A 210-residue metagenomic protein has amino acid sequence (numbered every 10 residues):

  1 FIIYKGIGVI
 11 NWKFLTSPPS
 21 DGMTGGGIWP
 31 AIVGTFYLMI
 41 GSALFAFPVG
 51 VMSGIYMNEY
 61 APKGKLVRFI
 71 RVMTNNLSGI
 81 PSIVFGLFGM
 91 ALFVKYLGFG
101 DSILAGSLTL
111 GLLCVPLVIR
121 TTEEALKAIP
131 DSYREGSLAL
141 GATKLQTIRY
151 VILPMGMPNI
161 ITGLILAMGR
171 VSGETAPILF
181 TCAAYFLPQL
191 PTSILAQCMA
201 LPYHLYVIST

Functional and structural regions predicted by a protein language model:
F1-W29, V33: N-terminal, non-cleaved signal-anchor transmembrane helix
K5, S17, G54-E59, A91-K95 (+4 more regions): Transmembrane helix-loop junction
S20-G22, G26, I178-T210: Interhelical loop and adjacent transmembrane-helix boundary motif in polytopic membrane transport permeases
I28-I55: Transmembrane alpha-helix signature in integral membrane proteins
A31, T35, V72-N75, G79 (+2 more regions): Residue-level signal for discrete positions within transmembrane alpha-helices of multi-pass small-molecule
A43, K144-C182: Transmembrane alpha-helices
V51-R71, S102-I152, G163-A167: Membrane-cytosol interface at the C-terminal ends of specific transmembrane alpha-helices in multi-pass membrane
N75-L112: Generic hydrophobic transmembrane alpha-helix motif, especially the helices
